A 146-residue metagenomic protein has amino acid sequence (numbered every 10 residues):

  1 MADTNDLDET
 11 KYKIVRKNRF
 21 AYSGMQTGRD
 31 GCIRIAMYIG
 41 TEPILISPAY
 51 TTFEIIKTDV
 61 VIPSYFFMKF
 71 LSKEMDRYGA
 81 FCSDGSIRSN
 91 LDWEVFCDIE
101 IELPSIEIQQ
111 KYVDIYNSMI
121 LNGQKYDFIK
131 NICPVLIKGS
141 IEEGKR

Functional and structural regions predicted by a protein language model:
M1-F20: Sequence-specific dsDNA recognition surfaces
K17, A21-L71: A short beta-sheet element
I35, G79, L91: Short clusters of hydrophobic/aromatic residues that line enzyme substrate/ligand-binding pockets
P43-A49, D84-Q110: A short glycine-rich beta-alpha junction/loop motif
P48-A49, E74-R77, K125: Alpha-helical membrane-embedding segments and immediately adjacent membrane-interface amphipathic helices
I62, F66, C97-K138: Amphipathic alpha-helical segments
S64-S86: Short, positively charged
E142-R146: Acidic, low-complexity, intrinsically disordered peripheral segments
